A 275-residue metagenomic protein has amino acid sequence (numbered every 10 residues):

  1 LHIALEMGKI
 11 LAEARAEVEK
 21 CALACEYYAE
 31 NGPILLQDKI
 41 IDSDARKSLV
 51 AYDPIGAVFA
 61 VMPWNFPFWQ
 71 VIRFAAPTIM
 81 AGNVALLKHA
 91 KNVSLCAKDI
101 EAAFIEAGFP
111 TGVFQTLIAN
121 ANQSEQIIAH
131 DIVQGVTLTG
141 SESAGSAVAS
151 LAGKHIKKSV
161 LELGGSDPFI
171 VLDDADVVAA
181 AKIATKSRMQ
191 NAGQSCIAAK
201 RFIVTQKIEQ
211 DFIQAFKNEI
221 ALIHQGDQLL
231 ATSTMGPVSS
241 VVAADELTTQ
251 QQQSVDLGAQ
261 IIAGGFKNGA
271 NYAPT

Functional and structural regions predicted by a protein language model:
L1-R46, S239: N-terminal Rossmann-like NAD(P)+-binding subdomain of aldehyde/semialdehyde dehydrogenases
H2, I10-E13, V113-T116, Q126 (+2 more regions): Conserved beta-strand positions that form and line the central face of beta-propeller blades
I3, C25, G82, F114 (+5 more regions): Residue-level signal for inorganic ion chemistry
M7, Y28-A29, F104, G108 (+3 more regions): Hydrophobic aliphatic residues
V18, A22, A75, A97 (+2 more regions): Short amphipathic alpha-helical/adjacent loop interface patches that line ligand and macromolecule-binding sites
Q37-A179: Rossmann-like NAD(P) dinucleotide-binding subdomain of oxidoreductase/dehydrogenase enzymes
S143-T275: ALDH superfamily catalytic-core signature
